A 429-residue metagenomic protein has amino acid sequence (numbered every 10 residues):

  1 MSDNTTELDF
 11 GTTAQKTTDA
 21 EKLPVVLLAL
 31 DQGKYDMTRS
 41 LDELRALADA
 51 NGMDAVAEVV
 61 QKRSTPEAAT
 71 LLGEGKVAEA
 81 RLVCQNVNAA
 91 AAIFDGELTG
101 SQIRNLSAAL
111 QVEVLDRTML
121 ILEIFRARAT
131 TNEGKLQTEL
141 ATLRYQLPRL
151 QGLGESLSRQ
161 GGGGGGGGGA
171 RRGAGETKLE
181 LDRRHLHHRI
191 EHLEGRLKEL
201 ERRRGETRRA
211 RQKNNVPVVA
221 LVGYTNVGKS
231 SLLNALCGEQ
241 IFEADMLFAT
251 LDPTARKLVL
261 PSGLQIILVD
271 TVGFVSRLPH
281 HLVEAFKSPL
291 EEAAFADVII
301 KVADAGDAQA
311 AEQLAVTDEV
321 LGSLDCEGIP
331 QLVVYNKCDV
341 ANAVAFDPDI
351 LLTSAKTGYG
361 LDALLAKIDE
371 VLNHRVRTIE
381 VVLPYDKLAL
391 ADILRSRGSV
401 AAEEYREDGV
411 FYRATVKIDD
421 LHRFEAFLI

Functional and structural regions predicted by a protein language model:
M1-E123: N-terminal accessory targeting/assembly segments
M1-V26, R45, P148-V227, L233-N234 (+4 more regions): C-terminal-of-GTPase-core extension/linker across diverse P-loop GTPases
S2-T17, T38-D42, T65-L82, T250-P253 (+2 more regions): Switch II of P-loop NTPase G domains
T18-A20, C84-N86, T250, L258-S262 (+5 more regions): Conserved catalytic network of the ASCE P-loop NTPase/AAA+ motor domain
D31-Y35, R63-T70, E97-G100, S276-P279 (+3 more regions): Conserved Switch II/interswitch segment of TRAFAC-class P-loop GTPases
T118-L122, L247-F248, A355-T357: Short, acidic/turn-prone active-site loops that include or flank metal/cofactor- and phosphate-binding residues
M119-A141: Short alpha-helix plus adjacent loop in nuclease-associated cores
V222-Y224, S231-A255, P261-K287, K301-G306: Switch II (G3) loop of P-loop NTPases
